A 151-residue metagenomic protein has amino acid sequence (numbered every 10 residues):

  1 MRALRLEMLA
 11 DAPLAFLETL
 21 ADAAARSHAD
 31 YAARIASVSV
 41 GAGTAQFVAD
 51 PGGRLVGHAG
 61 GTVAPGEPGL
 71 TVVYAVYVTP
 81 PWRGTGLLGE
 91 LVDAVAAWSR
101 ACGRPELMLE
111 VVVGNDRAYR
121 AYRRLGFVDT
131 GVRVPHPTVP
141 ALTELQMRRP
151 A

Functional and structural regions predicted by a protein language model:
R2-P81, V92-A94, W98, G131-P135 (+1 more regions): Acetyl-CoA-dependent GNAT
R54, A75, T79-D93, A97-C102 (+3 more regions): Conserved glycine-rich acetyl-CoA-binding loop
P105-Y119, R124-A151: C-terminal "cap" of GNAT-fold acetyltransferases
